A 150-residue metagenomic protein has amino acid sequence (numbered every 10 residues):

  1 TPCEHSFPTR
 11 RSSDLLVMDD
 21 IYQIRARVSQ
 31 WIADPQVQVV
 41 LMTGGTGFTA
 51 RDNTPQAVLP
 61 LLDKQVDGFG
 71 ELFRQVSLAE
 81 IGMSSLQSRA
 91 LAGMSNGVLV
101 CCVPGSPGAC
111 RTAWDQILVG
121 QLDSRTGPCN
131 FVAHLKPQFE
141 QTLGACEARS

Functional and structural regions predicted by a protein language model:
T1, H5-S12: Short, small-residue-biased leader/transition segments that mark boundaries at the very start of proteins
T1-P2, Q30, R89-L91: Short, flexible, glycine/charge-rich loop motifs used to bind or transfer phosphoryl groups or to couple energy/partner
H5, R51, S85: Residues that recognize and position ribonucleotide moieties
R11, Q36-Q38, M83, S124: Short, structured loop/turn "capping" segments at alpha-beta junctions
S13-M42, G47-L62: N-terminal small/polar loop signature for handling phosphorylated ligands or for N-terminal nucleophile
T54-S150: Proline/glycine-rich low-complexity loops and linkers
